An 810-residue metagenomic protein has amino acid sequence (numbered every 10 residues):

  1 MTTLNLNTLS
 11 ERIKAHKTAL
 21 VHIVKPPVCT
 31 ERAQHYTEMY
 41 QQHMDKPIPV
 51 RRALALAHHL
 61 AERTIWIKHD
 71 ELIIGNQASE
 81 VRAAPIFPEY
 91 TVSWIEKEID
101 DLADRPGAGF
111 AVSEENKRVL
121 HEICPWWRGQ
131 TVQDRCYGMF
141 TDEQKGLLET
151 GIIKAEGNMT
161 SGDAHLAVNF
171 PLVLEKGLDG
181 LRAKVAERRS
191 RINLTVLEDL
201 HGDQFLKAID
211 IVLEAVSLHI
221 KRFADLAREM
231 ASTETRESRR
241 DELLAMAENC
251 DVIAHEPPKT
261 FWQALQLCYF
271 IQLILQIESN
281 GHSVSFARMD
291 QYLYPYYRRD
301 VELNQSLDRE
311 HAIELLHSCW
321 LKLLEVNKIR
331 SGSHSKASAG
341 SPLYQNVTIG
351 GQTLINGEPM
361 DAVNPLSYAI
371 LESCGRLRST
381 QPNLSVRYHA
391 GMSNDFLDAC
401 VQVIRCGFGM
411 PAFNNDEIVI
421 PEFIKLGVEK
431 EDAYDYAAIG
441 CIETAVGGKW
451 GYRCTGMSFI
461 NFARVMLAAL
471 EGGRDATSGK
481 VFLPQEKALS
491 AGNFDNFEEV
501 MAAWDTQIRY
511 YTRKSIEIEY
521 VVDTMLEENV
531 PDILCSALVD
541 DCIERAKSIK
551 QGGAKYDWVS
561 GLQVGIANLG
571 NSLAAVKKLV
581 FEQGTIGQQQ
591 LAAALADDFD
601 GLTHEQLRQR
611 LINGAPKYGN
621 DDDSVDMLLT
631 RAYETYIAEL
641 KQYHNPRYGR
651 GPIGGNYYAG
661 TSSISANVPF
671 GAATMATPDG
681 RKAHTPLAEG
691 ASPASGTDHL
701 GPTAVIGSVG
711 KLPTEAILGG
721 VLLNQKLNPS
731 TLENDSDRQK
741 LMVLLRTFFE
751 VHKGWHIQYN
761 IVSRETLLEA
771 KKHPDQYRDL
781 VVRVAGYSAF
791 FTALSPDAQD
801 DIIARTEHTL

Functional and structural regions predicted by a protein language model:
T2-L206, S238-A245, N249, I253-L810: Conserved catalytic cores of very large enzyme subunits
K207-L218: Extended non-globular scaffold/tether segments
L218, R222-D225, E229, A245: Extended, non-transmembrane alpha-helical coiled-coils
A231-S238: A conserved hydrophobic secondary-structure block that centers on an alpha-helix together with its immediately flanking
